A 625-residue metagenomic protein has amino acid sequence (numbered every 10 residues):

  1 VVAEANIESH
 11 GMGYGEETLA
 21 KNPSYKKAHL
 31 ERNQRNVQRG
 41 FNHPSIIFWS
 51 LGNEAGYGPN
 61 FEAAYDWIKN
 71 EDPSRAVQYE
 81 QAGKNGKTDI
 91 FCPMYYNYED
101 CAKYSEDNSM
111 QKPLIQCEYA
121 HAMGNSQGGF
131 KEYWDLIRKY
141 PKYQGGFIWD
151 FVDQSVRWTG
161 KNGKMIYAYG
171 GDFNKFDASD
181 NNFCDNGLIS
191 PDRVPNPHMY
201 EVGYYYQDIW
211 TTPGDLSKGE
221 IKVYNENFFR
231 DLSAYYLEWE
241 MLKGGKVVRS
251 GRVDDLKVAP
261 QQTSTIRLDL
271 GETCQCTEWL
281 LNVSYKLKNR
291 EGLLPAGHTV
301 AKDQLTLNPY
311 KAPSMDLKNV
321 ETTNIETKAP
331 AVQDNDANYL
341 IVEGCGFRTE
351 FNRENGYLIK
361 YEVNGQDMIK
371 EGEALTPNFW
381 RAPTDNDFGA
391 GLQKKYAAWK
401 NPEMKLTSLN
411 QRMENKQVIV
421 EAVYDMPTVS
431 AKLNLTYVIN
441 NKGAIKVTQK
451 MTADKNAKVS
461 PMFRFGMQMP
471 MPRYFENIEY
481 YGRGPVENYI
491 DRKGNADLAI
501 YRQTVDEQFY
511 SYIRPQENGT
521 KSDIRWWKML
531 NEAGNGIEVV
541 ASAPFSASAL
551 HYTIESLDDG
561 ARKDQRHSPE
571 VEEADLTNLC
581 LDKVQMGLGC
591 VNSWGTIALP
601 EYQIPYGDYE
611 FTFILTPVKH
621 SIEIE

Functional and structural regions predicted by a protein language model:
V1-K222, N227-S233, E238-S250: Extended substrate-binding grooves/exosites of carbohydrate-active enzymes
D150, M241-K243, L287, M471 (+1 more regions): Residue-level signal for short segments within beta-strands and strand-turn junctions of well-structured beta-sheet
G214-L216, V258-T263, Y606: Solvent-exposed, conformationally flexible loop/turn segments
Y236, L242-T277, Y285: Intrinsically disordered, low-complexity Pro/Gly/Ser/Thr-rich segments with frequent PxxP/GP/PP motifs and embedded
S250-G251, H298-D303: Extracellular and select intracellular beta-sandwich modules with Ser/Thr-enriched, small-residue motifs on
D269-C276, E291, T306-E625: Beta-strand/loop-rich accessory regions of lumenal/periplasmic or secreted enzymes, predominantly carbohydrate-active
Y285-L294: Short acidic/polar inter-strand loop motif in beta-rich domains
